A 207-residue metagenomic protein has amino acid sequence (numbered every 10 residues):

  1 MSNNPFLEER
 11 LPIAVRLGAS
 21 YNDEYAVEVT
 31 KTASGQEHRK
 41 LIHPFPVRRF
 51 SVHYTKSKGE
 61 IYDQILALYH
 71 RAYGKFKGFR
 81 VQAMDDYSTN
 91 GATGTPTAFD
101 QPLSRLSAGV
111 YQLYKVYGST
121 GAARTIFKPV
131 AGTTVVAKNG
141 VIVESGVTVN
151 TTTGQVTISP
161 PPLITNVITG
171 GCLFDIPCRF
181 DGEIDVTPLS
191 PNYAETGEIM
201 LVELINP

Functional and structural regions predicted by a protein language model:
M1-V27: Polar/acidic, low-complexity leader/linker segments enriched in S/T/G and N/D
N3, A33-H38, G94-T97: Surface-exposed ligand/attachment interfaces on beta-rich extracellular proteins
V27-T30, V167: Long, contiguous binding/interaction regions
K31, H38-K58, V186-P207: Oligomerization/assembly interface segments of phage tail-like spikes and tubes
K56, K115-S119, T157-I164, I205: Secondary-structure transition/turn motif
G59-I65: Short, conserved charged micro-motifs
L66-G146, L173-P207: Extended beta-strand solenoid/passenger and fiber regions
V141-N166: A surface-exposed beta-strand-loop module
